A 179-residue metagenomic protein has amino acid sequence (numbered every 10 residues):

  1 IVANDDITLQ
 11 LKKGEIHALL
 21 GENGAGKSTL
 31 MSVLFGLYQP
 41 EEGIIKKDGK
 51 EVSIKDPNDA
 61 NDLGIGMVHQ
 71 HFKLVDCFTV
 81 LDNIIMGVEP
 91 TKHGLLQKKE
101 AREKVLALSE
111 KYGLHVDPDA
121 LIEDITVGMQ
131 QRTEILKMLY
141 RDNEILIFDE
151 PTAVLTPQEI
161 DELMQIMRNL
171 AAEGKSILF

Functional and structural regions predicted by a protein language model:
I1-F179: Glycine-rich phosphate-binding loops of nucleotide-dependent enzymes
